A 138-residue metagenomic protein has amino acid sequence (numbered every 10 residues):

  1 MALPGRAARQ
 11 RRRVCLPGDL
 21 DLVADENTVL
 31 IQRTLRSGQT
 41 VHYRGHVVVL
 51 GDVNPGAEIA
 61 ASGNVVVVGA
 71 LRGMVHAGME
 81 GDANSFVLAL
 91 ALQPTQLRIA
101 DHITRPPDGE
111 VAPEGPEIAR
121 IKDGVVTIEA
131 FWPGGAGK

Functional and structural regions predicted by a protein language model:
M1-N54, A60, R72-K138: Charge-rich, low-hydrophobicity low-complexity segments
